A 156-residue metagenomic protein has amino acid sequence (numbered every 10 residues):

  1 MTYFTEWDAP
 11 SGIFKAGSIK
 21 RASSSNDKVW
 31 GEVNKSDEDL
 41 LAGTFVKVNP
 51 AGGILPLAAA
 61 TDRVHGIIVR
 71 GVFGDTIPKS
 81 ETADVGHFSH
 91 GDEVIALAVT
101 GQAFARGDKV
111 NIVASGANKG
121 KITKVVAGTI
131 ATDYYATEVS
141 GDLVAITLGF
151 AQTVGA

Functional and structural regions predicted by a protein language model:
M1-A156: Surface-exposed, low-hydrophobicity beta-strand/loop segments enriched in small/polar/acidic residues
